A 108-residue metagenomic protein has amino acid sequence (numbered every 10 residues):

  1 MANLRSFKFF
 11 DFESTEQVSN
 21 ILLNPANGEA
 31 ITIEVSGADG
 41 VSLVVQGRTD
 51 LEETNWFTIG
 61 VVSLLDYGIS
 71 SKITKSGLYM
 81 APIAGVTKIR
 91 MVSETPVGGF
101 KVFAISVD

Functional and structural regions predicted by a protein language model:
M1-A2: Activation corresponds to long, low-complexity, non-globular regions
F7-N27, I59-D108: Beta-sandwich interaction modules
G28, G37-S42, P96-V97: Short proline/glycine-enriched turn/loop motifs at strand-loop junctions of beta-rich domains
I33-V35, M91: Aromatic/hydrophobic beta-strand junction motif of beta-rich domains
E34, R48, L78-M80: Generic structural signal for short, flexible, solvent-exposed coil/loop and linker residues
G40-T58, V102-I105: Short, surface-exposed beta-strand/strand-loop-strand elements in extracellular ectodomains
